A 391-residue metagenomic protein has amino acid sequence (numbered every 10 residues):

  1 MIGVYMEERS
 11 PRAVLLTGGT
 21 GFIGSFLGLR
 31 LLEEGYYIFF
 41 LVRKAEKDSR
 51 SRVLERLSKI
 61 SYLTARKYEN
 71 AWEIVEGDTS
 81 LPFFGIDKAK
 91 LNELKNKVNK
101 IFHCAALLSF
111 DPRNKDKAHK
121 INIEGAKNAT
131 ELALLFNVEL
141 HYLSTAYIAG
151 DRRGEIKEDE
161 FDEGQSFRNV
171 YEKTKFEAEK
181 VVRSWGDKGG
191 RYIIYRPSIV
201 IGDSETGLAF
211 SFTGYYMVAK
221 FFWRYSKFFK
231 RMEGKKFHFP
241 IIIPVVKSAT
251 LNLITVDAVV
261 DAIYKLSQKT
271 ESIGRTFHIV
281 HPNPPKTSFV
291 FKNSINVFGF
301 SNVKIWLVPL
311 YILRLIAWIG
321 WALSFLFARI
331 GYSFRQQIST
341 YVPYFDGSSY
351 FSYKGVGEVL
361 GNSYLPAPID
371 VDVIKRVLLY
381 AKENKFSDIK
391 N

Functional and structural regions predicted by a protein language model:
I2-K100, C104-L107: N-terminal Rossmann/SDR dinucleotide-binding element
A13, F39-V42, I295, Y350-N391: Amphipathic terminal alpha-helices
K95-N96, K100-A105, D111-D116, K120 (+3 more regions): Conserved Rossmann-fold NAD(P)-dependent oxidoreductase catalytic core, especially the SDR/UDP-sugar
S166-S198, D203: Active-site Tyr-X1-5-Lys
E177, F210-M217, H238-L266: Substrate-positioning beta->alpha
D203-Y216, L266-F277: Glycine/proline-rich active-site loop of Rossmann-fold NAD(P)-dependent oxidoreductases
R224-K247, Y311-N362: A hydrophobic C-terminal alpha-helical subdomain
A262-Q337, E358, A381, K385-I389: Mid/C-terminal beta-alpha module of Rossmann-like enzyme folds, strongest in SDR-family dehydrogenases/epimerases
